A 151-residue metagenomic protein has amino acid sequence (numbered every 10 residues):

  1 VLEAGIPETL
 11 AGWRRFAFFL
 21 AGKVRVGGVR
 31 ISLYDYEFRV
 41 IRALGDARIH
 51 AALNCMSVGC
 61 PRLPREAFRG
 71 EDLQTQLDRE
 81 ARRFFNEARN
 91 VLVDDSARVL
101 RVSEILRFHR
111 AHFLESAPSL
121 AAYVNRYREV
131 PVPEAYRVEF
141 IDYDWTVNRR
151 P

Functional and structural regions predicted by a protein language model:
L2-P151: Interaction/scaffold regions that mediate signaling and macromolecular assembly across diverse proteins
